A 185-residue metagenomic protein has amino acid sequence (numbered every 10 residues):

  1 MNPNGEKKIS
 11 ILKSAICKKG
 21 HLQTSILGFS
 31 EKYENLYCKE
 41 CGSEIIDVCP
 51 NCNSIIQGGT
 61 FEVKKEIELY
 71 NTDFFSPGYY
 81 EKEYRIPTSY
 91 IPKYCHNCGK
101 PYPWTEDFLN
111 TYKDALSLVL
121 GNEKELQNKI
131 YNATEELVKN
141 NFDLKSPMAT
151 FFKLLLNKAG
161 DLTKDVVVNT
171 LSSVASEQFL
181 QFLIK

Functional and structural regions predicted by a protein language model:
N2-D161, F182-K185: Short amphipathic alpha-helical segments that predominantly mediate membrane engagement
D161-N169: Transmembrane alpha-helical segments and their cytosolic interface motifs in multi-pass membrane proteins
T170-K185: C-terminal, charged low-complexity interaction regions
